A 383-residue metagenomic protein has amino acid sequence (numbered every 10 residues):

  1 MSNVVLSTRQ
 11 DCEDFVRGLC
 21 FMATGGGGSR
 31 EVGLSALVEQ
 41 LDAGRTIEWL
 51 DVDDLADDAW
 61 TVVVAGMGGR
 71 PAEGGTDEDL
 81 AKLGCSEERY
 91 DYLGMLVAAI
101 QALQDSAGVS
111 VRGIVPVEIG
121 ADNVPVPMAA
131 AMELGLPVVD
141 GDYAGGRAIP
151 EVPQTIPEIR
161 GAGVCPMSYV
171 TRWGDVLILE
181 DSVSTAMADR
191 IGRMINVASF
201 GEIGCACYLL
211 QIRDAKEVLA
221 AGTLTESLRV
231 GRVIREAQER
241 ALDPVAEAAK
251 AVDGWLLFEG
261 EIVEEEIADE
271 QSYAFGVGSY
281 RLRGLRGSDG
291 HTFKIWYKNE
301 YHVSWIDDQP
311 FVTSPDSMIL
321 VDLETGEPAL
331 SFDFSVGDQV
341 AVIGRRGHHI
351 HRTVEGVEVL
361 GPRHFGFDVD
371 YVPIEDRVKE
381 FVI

Functional and structural regions predicted by a protein language model:
E13-G68, G326-E327, D333-H348: N-terminal low-complexity or amphipathic/hydrophobic leaders
S29-G33, L96-V97, V117-M128, G145-I149: Short glycine/serine/threonine-rich phosphate/pyrophosphate-binding segments that cradle anionic phosphate groups
D42-D51, L136-D175: Catalytic or ion-translocation cores adjacent to nucleophile or general acid/base/metal-coordination motifs in diverse
L55-R112: Glycine-rich oxoanion-binding loops at beta->alpha junctions
A56-G75, P153-I195: A structural-propensity feature for long, helix-poor, extended segments
M167-V233: Phosphate/diphosphate-binding glycine-rich loops and adjacent basic-rich segments that engage nucleotide
L228-L285: Oxyanion-binding "anion nests"
E266-I383: C-terminal non-catalytic interaction/assembly regions of soluble proteins
